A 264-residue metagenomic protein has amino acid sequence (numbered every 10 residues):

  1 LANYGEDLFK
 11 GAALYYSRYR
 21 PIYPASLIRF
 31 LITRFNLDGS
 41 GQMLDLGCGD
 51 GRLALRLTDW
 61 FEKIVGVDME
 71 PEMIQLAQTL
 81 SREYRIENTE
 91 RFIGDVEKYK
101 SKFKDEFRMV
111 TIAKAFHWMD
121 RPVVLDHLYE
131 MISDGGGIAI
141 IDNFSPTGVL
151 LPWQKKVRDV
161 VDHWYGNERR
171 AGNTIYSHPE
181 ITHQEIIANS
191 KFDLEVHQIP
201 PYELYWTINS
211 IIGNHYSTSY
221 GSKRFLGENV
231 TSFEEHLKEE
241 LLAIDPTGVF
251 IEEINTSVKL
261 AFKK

Functional and structural regions predicted by a protein language model:
L1-D38: Conserved class I S-adenosyl-L-methionine
Q42, D50-Y99: Class I SAM-dependent methyltransferase SAM/SAH-binding core
L46: Conserved beta-strand/loop positions that form the S-adenosyl-L-methionine
D50, S177-K264: Conserved Class I S-adenosyl-L-methionine
S101-M109: A short acidic, Gly/Pro-enriched loop at the edge of an enzyme's catalytic core that lines a small-molecule cofactor
M109-A113, R121: A short beta-strand submotif of the Rossmann-like class I SAM-dependent methyltransferase core that lines
M119-L128: A short, conserved alpha-helix within the catalytic core of class I
Y129-E203: Conserved catalytic/acceptor-binding region of the Class I
